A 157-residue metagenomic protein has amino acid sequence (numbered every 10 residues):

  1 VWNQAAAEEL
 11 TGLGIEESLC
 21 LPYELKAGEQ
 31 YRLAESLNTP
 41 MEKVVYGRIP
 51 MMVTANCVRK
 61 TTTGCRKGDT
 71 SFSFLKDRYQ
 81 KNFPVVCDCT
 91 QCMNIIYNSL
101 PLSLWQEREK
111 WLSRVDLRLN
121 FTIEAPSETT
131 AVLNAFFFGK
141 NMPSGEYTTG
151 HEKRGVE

Functional and structural regions predicted by a protein language model:
V1-E157: Active-site pocket-lining/capping segments in soluble small-molecule metabolic enzymes
